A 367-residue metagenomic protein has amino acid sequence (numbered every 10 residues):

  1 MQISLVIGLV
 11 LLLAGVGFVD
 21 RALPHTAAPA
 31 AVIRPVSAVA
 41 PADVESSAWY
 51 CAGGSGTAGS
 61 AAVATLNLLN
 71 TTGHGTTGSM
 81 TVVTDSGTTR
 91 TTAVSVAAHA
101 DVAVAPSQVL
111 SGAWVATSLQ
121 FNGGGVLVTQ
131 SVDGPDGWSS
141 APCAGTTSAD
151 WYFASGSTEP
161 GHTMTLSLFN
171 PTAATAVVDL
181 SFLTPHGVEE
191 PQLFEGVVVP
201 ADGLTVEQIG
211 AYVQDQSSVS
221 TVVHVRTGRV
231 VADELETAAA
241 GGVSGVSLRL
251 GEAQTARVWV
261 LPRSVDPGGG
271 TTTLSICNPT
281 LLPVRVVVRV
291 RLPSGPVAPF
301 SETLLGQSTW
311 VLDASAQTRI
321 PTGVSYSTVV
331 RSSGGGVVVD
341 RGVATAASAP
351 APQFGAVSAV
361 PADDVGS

Functional and structural regions predicted by a protein language model:
Q2-A22, G78, L119, T221-V223 (+4 more regions): Hydrophobic alpha-helical membrane segments, chiefly transmembrane helices and signal peptide h-regions, characterized
L5-N67, V126-P171, R229-T280, G336-S367: Conserved functional hotspot residues at active sites or interaction interfaces
A31-I33, V83-A116, G187-S220, S294-G323 (+1 more regions): Intrinsically disordered, low-complexity Pro/Gly/Ser/Thr-rich segments with frequent PxxP/GP/PP motifs and embedded
G53-V63, L68-G75, V83-D85, A97 (+8 more regions): Short, low-complexity cationic-aromatic patches
L68-T88, Q120-N122, S167-E190, H224-R226 (+2 more regions): Short acidic, flexible loop segments centered on an aromatic residue
S79-S86, A93-V102, Q108-G203: Long, acidic/polar, low-complexity amphipathic helices and coiled-coil-like
A100-S139, S167, P171-T172, T205-E207 (+3 more regions): Hydrophobic, ordered structural segments
G187-S264, T272-T273, R289, P296-A298 (+1 more regions): Acidic, serine/threonine- and glycine-rich low-complexity intrinsically disordered segments that serve as flexible
